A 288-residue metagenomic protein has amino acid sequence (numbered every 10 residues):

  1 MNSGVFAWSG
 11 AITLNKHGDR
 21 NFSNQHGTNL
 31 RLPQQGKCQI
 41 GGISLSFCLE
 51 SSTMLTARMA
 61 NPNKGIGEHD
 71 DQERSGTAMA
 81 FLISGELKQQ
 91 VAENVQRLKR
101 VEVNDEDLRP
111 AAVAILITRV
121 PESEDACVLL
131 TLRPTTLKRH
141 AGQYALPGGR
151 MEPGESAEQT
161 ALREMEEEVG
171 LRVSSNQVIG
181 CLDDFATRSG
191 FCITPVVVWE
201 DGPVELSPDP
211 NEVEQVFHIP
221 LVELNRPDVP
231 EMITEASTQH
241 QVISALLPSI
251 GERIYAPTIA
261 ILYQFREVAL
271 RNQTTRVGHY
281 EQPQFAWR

Functional and structural regions predicted by a protein language model:
G4-W8, G36, G42-L49, L55-A145 (+4 more regions): N-terminal leader/linker segments that precede catalytic domains of diphosphate-processing enzymes
R20, L30-R31, R58, R74: Basic polycationic patches enriched in arginine
F22-Q25, L30, Q39, C48-L49: Short hydrophobic targeting helices and cationic amphipathic motifs that mediate membrane/organellar targeting
P208-S249, Q284: NUDIX/MutT-family hydrolases
